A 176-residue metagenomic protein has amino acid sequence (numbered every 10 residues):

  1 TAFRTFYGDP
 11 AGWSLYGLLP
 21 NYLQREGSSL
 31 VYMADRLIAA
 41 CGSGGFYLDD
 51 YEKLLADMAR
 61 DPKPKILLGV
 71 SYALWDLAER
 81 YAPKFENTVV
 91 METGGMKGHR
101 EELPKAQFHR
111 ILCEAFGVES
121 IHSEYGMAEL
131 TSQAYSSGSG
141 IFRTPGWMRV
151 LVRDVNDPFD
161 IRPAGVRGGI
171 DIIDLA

Functional and structural regions predicted by a protein language model:
T1-D9: Conserved structural elements of the adenylate-forming
G8-G12, G27, R36-A176: Active-site glycine/GP-rich loop and adjacent strand/helix microenvironment that borders small-molecule binding pockets
W13-P20: Short hydrophobic beta-strand segments
L23: Conserved glycine-rich "GG(E/T)P / GGGxP" loop and the immediately following alpha-helix in the radical SAM core
L30: Residue(s) in the substrate-gating loop at a strand-loop-helix junction that position the organic substrate next
